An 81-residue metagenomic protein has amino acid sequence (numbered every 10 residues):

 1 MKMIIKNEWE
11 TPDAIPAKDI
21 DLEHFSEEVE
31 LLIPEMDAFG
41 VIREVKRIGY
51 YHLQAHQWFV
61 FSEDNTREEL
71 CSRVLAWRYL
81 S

Functional and structural regions predicted by a protein language model:
K2-H24: Surface-exposed ligand/attachment interfaces on beta-rich extracellular proteins
P16-D19, Y51, R78: Short stretches within intrinsically disordered, low-complexity N-terminal or propeptide regions
S26-E28, V74: Exposed beta-strand and adjacent loop surfaces of beta-rich binding modules that mediate intermolecular recognition
V29-E63, R67-E68: Acidic, low-complexity, intrinsically disordered interaction modules
L70-S81: Short, structured beta-strand segments at or near domain termini in extracellular proteins/domains
